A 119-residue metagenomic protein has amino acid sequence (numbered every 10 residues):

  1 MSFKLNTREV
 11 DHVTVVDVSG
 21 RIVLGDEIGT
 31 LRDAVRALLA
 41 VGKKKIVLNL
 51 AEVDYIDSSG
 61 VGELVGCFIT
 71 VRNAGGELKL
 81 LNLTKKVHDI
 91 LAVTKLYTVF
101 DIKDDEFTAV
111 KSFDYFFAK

Functional and structural regions predicted by a protein language model:
M1-E9, D114-K119: Non-catalytic signal-transmission and effector/linker regions of two-component phosphorelay proteins
S2-K4, H12, G75, V99: A generic structural signal for alpha->beta connector loops
K4-D33: STAS-typified acidic loop motif
N6, L81, K103: General small-molecule cofactor/ligand-binding pocket signal
V10, A51, F107: Conserved catalytic submotifs in the C-terminal HATPase_c
I22-F100: Amphipathic alpha-helical interaction surfaces in cytosolic regulatory modules
I102-K119: A charged, well-structured terminal subsegment
